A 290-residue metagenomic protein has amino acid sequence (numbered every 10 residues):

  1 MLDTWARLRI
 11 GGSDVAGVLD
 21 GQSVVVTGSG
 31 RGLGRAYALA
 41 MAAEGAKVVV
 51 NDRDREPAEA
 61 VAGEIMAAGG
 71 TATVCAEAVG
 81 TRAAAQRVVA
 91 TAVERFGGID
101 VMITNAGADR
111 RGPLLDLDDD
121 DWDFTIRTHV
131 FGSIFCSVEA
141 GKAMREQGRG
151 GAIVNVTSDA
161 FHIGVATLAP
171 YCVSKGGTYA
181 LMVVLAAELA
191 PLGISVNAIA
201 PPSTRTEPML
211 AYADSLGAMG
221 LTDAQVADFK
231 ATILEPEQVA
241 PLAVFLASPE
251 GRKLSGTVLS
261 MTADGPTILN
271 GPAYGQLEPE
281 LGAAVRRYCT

Functional and structural regions predicted by a protein language model:
G17-V49: Canonical Rossmann dinucleotide-binding motif of NAD(H)/NADP(H)-dependent dehydrogenases/reductases, specifically
P113-L114, D118-I126: Substrate-binding pocket helix/loop in short-chain dehydrogenase/reductase
L115, I163-A169, P191: Active-site loop immediately N-terminal to the catalytic Tyr-X3-Lys motif of short-chain dehydrogenase/reductase
S137, S174, M182: Active-site helix of classical SDR
K142, A187-P191: Alpha-helical segment proximal to the catalytic Tyr-Lys
S158: Residue(s) in the substrate-gating loop at a strand-loop-helix junction that position the organic substrate next
A198, L221-T290: C-terminal helical subdomain
